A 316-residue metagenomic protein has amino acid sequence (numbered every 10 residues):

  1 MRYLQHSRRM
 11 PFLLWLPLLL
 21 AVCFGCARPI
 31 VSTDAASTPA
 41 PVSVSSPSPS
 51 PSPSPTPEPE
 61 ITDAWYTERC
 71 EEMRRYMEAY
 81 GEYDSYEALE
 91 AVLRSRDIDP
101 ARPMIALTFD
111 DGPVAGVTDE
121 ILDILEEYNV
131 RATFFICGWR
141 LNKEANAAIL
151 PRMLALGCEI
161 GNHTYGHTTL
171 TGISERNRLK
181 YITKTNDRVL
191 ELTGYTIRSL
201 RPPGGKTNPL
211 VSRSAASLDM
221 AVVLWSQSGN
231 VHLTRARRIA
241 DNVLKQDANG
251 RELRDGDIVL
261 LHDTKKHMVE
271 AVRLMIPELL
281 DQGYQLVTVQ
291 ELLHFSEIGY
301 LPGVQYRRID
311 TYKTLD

Functional and structural regions predicted by a protein language model:
Y3, C26-L107, V114-E127, A147 (+3 more regions): N-terminal pre-catalytic segment of deacetylase/amide-hydrolase enzymes
Y3-L14: Bacterial N-terminal signal peptides that target proteins for export
L13-C23: Bacterial N-terminal signal peptides
I105-T108, A132-I136, E159-T164, R198-P202 (+3 more regions): Structural recognition of the beta-strand scaffold that forms the well-ordered cores of secreted hydrolase catalytic
V117, T168-Y195, G204-D255, M268-A271: Alpha-helical scaffold elements lining the catalytic groove of polysaccharide deacetylases
I121-N129, K143-H163, A215-S217, A248-R251: Acidic (Asp/Glu)-rich catalytic clusters
I136-R140, G166, S226-H232, E291-L292: Short, acidic/turn-prone active-site loops that include or flank metal/cofactor- and phosphate-binding residues
W139-R140, N146-L190: Substrate-binding cleft of extracellular glycoside hydrolase catalytic domains
